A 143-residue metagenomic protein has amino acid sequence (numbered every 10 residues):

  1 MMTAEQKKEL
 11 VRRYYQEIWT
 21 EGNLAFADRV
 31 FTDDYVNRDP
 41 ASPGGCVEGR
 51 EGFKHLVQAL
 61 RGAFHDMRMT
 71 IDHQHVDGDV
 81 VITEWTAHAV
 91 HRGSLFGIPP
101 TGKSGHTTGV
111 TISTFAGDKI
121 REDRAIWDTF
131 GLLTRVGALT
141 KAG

Functional and structural regions predicted by a protein language model:
M1-G143: C-terminal and inter-domain tail/linker signature
